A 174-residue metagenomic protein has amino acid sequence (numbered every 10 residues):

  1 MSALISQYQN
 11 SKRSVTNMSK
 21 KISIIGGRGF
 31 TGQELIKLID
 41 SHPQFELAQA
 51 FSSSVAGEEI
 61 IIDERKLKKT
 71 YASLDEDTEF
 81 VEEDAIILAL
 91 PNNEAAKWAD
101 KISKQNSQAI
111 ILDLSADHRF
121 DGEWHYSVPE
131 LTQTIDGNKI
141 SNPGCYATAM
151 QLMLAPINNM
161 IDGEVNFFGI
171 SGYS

Functional and structural regions predicted by a protein language model:
S2-S174: N-terminal Rossmann-like NAD(P) cofactor-binding subdomain of oxidoreductases, focused on the glycine-rich
